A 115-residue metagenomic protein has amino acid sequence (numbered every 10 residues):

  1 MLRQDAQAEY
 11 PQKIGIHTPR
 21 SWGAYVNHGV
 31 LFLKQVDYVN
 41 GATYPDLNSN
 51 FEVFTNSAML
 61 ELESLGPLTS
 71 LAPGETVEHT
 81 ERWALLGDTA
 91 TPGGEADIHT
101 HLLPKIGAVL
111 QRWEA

Functional and structural regions predicted by a protein language model:
M1-T76, G93-H101: A contiguous, surface-exposed recognition patch within enzymatic or periplasmic domains that forms
E75-D88: Short, hydrophobic/aromatic-enriched beta-strand segments in well-ordered soluble domains
D97-A115: Short peripheral tails and domain-boundary helices/loops at the edges of structured domains
